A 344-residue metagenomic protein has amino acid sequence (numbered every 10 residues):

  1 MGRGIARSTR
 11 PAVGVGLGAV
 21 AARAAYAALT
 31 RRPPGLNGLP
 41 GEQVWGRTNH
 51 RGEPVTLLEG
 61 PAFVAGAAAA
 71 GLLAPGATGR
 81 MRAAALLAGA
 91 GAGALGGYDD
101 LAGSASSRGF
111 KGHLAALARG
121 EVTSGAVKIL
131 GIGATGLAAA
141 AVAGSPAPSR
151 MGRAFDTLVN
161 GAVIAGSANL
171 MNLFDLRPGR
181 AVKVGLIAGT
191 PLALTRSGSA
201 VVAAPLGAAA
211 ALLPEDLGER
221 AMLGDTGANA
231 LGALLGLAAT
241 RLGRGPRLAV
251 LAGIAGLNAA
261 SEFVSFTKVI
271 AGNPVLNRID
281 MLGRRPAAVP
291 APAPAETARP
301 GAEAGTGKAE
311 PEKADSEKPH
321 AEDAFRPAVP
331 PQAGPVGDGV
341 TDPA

Functional and structural regions predicted by a protein language model:
G2-V264, K268: "…together with the soluble PPM/PP2C metallo-phosphatase catalytic core" -> "…together with the soluble PPM/PP2C
G243-E303, E322-A344: C-terminal membrane-associated helical module and adjoining short loops/tails
